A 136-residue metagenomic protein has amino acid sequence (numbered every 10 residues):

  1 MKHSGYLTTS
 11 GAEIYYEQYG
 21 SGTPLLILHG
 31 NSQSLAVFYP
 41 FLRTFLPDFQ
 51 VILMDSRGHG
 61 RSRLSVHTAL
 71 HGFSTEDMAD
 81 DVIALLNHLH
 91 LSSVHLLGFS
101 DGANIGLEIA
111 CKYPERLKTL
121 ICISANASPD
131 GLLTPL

Functional and structural regions predicted by a protein language model:
M1-G5: Short, hydrophobic/aromatic-rich segments at coil-to-beta transitions
T8-H67, H71: Conserved HGGG/HGGXW glycine-rich cap/lid loop of the alpha/beta-hydrolase fold
P24, D48-Q50, S92-H95, R116-T119: Structural signature of beta-strand start/N-cap positions in the alpha/beta core of ABC transporter nucleotide-binding
N31, S100, N126-A127: Short, flexible active-site-adjacent loop segments at beta-strand->alpha-helix junctions, enriched in small/polar
L53-F99: Active-site loop/oxyanion-hole signature of alpha/beta-hydrolase fold enzymes
G98-G102, G106: Gly/Ala-rich beta-loop-alpha elbow adjacent to hydrolase catalytic centers
L107, C111-K112, K118-L136: Flexible "cap/lid" loop of the alpha/beta hydrolase fold
